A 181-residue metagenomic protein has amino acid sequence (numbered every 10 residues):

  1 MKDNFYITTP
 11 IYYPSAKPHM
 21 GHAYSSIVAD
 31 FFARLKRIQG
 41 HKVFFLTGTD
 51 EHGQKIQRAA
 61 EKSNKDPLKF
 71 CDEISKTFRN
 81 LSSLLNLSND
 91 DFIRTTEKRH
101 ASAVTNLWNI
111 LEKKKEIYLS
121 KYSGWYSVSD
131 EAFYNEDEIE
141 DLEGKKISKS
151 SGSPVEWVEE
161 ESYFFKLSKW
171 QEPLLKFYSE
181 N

Functional and structural regions predicted by a protein language model:
M1-N181: N-terminal, positively charged nucleic-acid-binding surface of large information/translation enzymes
